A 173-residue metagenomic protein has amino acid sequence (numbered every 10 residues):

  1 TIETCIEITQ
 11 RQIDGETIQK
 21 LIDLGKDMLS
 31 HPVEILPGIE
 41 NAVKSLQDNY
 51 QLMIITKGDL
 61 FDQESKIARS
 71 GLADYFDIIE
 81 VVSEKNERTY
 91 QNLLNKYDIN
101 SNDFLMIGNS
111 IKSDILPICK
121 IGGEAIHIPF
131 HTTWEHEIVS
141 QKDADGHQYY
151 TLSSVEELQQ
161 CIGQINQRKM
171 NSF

Functional and structural regions predicted by a protein language model:
T1-D27: A metal-dependent, Asp-based hydrolase signature
E16, D23-M53, E87: Short, acidic loop-to-helix structural element flanking the phosphoryl-transfer center in phosphate-processing enzymes
K44, L60, E64-F173: Asp-based, Mg2+/Mn2+-dependent phosphohydrolase catalytic module
T56: Conserved phosphate-coupling serine/threonine residues in phosphotransfer and NTP-handling enzymes
